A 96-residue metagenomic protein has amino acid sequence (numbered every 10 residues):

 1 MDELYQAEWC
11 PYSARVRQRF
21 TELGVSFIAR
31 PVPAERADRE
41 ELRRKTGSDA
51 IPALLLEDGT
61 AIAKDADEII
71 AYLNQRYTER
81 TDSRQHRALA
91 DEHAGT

Functional and structural regions predicted by a protein language model:
M1-E8, A14-T96: GST-like domain detector, emphasizing the conserved glutathione-binding G-site in the N-terminal thioredoxin-like
